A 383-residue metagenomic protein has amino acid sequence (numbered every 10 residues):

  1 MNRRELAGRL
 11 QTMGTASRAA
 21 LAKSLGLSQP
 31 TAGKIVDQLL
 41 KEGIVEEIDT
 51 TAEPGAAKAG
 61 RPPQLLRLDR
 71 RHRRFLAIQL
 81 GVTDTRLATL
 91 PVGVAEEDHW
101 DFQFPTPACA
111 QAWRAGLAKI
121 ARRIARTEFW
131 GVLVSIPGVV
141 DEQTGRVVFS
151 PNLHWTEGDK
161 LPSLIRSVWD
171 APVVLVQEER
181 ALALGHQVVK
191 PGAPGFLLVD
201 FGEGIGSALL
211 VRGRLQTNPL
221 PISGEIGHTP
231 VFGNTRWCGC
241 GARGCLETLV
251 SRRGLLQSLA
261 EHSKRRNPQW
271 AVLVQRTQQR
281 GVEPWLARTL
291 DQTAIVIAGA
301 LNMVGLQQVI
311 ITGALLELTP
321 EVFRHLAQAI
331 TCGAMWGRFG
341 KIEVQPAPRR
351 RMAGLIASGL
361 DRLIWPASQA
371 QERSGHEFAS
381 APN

Functional and structural regions predicted by a protein language model:
M1-D101, P105-E128, L246-N383: ATP-binding/phosphotransfer module of carbohydrate and carboxylate kinases, centering on a glycine-rich
L65, F75-Q79, F129-L133, F196-D200 (+1 more regions): Short glycine-aspartate micro-motif
E96-G195, V322-C332: Glycine-rich phosphate-binding loop and adjoining helix at the ATP-binding site of ATP-dependent phosphoryl-transfer
H99, C109-A112, T156-E157, L161 (+1 more regions): Glycine/GP-enriched mid-protein hinge/lid loop-to-helix segment characteristic of carbohydrate kinases
P137-V140, G202-G204, L315-L316: Short glycine-rich anion-binding loops that position phosphate/pyrophosphate groups of nucleotides and phosphorylated
